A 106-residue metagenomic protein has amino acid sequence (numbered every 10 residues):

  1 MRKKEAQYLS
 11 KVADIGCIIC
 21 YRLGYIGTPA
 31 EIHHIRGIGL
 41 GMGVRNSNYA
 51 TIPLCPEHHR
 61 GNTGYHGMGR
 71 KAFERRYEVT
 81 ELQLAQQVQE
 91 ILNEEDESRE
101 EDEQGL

Functional and structural regions predicted by a protein language model:
R2-A6, G41, H58: Short, structured coil/loop segments at alpha-helix boundaries
R2-H33: Short cysteine-rich loop/turn motifs with clustered Cys
V12-D14, S47-A50: Short connector loops at helix/strand junctions that flank enzyme active sites, especially segments positioning acidic
Y21, P56-H59: Cys/His-coordinated zinc-binding microdomains
R22, I32-R36, G41-M42, T51-P53: The feature represents the first ordered module of a protein
P29-A30, L54, N62: A composition/secondary-structure signal for short, hydrophobic, low-basic-content segments with alpha-helix propensity
G39-Y49, R60-L106: Polybasic, low-complexity binding patches
